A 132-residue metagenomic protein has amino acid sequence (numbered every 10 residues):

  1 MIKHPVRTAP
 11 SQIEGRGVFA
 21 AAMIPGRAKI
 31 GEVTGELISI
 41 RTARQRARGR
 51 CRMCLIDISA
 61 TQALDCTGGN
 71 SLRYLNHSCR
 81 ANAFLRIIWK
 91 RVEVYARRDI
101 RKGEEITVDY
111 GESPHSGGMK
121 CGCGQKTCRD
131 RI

Functional and structural regions predicted by a protein language model:
M1-A83: Catalytic cores of histone-lysine modification enzymes
C79-I132: C-terminal SET catalytic tail plus cysteine-rich post-SET Zn-binding segment of SAM-dependent SET-domain
